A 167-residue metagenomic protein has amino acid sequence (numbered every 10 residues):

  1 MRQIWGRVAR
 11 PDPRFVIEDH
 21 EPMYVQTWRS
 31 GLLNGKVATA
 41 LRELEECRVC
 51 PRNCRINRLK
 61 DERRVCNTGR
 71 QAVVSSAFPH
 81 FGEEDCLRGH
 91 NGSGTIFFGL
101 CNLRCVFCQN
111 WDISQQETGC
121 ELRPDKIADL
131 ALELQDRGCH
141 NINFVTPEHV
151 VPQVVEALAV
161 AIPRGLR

Functional and structural regions predicted by a protein language model:
M1-S93: Flexible, acidic/Gly-rich N-terminal and inter-domain linker regions that tether and position cofactor-handling modules
E62, C66-R167: Conserved Radical SAM active-site core
